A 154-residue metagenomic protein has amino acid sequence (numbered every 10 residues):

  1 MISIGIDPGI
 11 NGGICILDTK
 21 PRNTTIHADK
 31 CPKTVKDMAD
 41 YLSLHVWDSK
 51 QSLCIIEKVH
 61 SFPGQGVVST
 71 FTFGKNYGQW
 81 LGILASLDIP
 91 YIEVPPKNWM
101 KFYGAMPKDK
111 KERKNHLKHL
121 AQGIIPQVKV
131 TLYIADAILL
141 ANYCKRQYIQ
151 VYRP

Functional and structural regions predicted by a protein language model:
M1-P154: Phosphate- and other anionic-substrate recognition elements at nucleic-acid/protein interfaces
